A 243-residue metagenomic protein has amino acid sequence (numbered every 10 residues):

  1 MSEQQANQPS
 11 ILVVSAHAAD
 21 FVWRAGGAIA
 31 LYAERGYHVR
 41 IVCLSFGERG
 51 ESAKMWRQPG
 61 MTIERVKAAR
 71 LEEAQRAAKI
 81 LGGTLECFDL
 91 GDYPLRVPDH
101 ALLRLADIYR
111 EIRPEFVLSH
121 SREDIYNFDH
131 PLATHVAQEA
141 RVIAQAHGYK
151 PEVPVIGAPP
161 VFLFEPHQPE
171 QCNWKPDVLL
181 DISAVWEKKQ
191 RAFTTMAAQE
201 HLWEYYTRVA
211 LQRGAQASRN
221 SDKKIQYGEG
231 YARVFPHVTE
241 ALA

Functional and structural regions predicted by a protein language model:
M1-I112, A241: Active-site rim/loop-helix segments in enzyme catalytic domains that contact anionic ligands
M1-V14, T84, L95-A243: Metal-dependent de-N-acetylase/amidase catalytic core
